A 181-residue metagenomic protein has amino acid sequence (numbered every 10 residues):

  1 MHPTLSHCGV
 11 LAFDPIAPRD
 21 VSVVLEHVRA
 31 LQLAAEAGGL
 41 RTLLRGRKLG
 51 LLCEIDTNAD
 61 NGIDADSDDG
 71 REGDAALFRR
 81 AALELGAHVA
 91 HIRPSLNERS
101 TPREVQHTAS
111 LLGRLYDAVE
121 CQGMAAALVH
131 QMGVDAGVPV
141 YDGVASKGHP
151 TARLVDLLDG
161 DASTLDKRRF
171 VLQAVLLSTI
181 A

Functional and structural regions predicted by a protein language model:
M1-K48, C53-I55, D69-R71: Positively charged, low-complexity intrinsically disordered leader regions
A12, L51, H91, V140-D142: Structural signal for conserved beta-strand scaffold positions within catalytic alpha/beta enzyme cores
E36, E104-T108, A125: Amphipathic coiled-coil/heptad-repeat helices and related helical stalk/stem segments that mediate oligomerization
T42-R45, L111-L115: Flexible, charged surface loops at secondary-structure boundaries
K48-Q106, G113: Active-site cofactor/substrate anionic-group-binding motifs, chiefly glycine- and Lys/Arg-rich phosphate-binding loops
L85, L115, D135-G137: Short, structured coil segments at secondary-structure junctions
E120-A181: Anion-binding alpha/beta catalytic cores of soluble intermediary-metabolism enzymes, centered on
